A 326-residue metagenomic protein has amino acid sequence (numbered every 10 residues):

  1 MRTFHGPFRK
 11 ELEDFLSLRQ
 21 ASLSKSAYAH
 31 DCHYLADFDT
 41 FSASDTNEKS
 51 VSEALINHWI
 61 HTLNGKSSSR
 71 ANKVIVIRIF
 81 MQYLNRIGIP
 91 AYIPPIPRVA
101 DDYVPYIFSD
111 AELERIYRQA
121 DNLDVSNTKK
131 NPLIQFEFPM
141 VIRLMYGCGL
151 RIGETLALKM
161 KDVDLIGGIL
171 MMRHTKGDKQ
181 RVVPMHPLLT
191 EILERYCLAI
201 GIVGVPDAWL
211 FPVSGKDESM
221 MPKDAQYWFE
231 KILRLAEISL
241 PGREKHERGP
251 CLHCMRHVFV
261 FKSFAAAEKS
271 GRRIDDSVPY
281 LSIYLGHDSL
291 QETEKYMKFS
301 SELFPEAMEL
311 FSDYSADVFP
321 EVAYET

Functional and structural regions predicted by a protein language model:
M1-T326: Conserved catalytic core of the tyrosine transesterase superfamily
